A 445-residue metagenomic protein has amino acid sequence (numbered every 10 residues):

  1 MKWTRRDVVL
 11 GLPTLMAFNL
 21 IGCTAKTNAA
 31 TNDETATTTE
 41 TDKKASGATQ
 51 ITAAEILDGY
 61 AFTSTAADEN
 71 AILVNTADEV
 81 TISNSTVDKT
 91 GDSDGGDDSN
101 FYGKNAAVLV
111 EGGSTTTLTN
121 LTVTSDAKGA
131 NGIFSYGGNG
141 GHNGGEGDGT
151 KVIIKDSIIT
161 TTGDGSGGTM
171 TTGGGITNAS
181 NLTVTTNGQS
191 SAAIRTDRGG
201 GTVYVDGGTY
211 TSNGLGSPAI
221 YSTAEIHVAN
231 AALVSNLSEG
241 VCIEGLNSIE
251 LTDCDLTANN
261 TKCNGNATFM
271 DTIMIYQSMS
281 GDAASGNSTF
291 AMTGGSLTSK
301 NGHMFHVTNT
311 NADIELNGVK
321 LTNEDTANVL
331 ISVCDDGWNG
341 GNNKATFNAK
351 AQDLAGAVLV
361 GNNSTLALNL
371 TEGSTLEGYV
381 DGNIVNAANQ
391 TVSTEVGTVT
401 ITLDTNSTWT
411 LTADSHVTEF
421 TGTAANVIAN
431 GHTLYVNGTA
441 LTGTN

Functional and structural regions predicted by a protein language model:
M1-L15, T24: N-terminal secretory signal peptides and thylakoid transit peptides that target proteins across membranes
C23-N32: Bacterial lipoprotein signal-peptidase II cleavage site
T31-K43: Post-signal peptide N-terminal segment of mature Sec-exported envelope proteins
K43-G59, V74-D92, K104-S125, F134-T162 (+10 more regions): Surface-exposed loop/turn motifs in large extracellular/passenger domains
S64-A71: Beta-strand-rich domains and repeat architectures in extracellular enzymes and scaffolds, especially beta-propellers
G96-S99: Feature marking well-ordered beta-strand scaffolds used for ligand recognition
E395-I401, L411-T421, Y435-V436, L441: Surface-exposed loop/turn positions within long extracellular repeat scaffolds, especially the passenger domains
